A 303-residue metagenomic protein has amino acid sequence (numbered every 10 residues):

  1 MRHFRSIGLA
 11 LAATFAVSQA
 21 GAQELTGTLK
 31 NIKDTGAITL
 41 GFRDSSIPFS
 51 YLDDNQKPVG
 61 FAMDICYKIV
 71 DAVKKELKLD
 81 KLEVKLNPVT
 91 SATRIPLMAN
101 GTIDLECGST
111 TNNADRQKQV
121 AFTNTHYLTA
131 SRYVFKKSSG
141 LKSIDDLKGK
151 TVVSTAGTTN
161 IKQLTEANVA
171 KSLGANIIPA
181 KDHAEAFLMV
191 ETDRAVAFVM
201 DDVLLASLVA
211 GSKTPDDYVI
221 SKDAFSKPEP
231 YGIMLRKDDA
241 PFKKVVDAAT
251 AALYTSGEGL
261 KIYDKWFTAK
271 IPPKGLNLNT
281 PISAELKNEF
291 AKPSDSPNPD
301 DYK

Functional and structural regions predicted by a protein language model:
A22-N55, G140-K150, L286-K303: Immediate post-signal peptide segment of exported/extracytoplasmic ligand-binding proteins
Q23, Y67-A72, D145, K150-T151 (+3 more regions): Extended ligand-binding regions for polar small-molecule ligands
Q23-T26, N31-L105: Extracytoplasmic small-molecule ligand-binding "clamshell" domains of the periplasmic binding protein/Venus flytrap
T39, S45-P48, P58-K75, T111 (+3 more regions): Bilobed "Venus flytrap"/periplasmic-binding protein-like clamshell domains and structurally analogous long
F42-S46, N87-A92, G101-N113, K137 (+5 more regions): Beta->alpha turn/N-cap motifs
D44, Y127-S138, A210-D247, A269-S294 (+1 more regions): Periplasmic-binding protein-like
Y67, L79-D146, K287-P297: Acidic, polar ligand-binding/catalytic clefts
T93, C107-K118, K162-N168, M189-T192 (+2 more regions): A ligand-binding cleft/hinge motif common to bilobed small-molecule-binding domains
